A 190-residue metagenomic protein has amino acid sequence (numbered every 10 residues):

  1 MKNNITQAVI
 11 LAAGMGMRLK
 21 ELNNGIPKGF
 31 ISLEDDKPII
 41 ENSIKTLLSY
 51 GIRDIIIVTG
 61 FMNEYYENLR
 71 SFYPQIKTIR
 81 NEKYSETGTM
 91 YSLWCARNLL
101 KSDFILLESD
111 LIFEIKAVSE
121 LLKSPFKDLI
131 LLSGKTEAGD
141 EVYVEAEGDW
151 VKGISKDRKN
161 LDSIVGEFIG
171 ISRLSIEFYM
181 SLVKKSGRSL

Functional and structural regions predicted by a protein language model:
M1-I10, K37-F104: Conserved N-terminal catalytic core of the sugar/cofactor nucleotidyltransferase
M1-Q7, T78, I176-L190: Terminal amphipathic alpha-helical/low-complexity segments used for targeting or macromolecular assembly
K2-E34, Y50: Glycine-rich N-terminal loop/short-helix segment of MobA-like nucleotidyltransferase
A12, T59, E108, L132-S133: Short beta-strand/turn micro-motifs composed of small residues that flank or help shape donor/cofactor-binding pockets
R18, Y65-N68, K116, S181: Phosphate- and divalent-cation-binding pockets in alpha/beta enzyme and binding domains that engage nucleotide-derived
I40, Y66, D110, V144 (+1 more regions): Residue-level signal for inorganic ion chemistry
S102-I112: Short beta-strand-to-loop acidic/aromatic patch adjacent to the donor-nucleotide binding site
E114-R188: Conserved core of the sugar-phosphate nucleotidyltransferase
